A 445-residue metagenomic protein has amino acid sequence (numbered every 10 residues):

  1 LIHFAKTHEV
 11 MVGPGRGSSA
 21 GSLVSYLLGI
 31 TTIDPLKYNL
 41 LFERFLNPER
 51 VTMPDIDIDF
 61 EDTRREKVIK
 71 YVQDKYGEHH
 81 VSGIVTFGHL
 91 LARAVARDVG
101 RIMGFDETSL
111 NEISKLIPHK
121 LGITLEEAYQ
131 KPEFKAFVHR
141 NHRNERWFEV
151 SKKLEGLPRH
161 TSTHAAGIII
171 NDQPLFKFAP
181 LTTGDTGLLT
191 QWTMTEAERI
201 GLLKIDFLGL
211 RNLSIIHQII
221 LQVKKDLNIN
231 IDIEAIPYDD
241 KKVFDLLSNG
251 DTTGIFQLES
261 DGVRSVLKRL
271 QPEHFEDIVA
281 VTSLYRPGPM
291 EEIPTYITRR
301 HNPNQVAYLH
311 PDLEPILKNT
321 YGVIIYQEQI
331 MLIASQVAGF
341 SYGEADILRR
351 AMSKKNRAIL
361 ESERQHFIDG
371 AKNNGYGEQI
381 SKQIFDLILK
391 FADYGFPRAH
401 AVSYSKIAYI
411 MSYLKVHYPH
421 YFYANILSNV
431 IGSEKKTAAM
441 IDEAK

Functional and structural regions predicted by a protein language model:
L1-K445: Noncatalytic, beta-rich nucleic-acid-contacting surfaces in large DNA/RNA-processing enzymes
